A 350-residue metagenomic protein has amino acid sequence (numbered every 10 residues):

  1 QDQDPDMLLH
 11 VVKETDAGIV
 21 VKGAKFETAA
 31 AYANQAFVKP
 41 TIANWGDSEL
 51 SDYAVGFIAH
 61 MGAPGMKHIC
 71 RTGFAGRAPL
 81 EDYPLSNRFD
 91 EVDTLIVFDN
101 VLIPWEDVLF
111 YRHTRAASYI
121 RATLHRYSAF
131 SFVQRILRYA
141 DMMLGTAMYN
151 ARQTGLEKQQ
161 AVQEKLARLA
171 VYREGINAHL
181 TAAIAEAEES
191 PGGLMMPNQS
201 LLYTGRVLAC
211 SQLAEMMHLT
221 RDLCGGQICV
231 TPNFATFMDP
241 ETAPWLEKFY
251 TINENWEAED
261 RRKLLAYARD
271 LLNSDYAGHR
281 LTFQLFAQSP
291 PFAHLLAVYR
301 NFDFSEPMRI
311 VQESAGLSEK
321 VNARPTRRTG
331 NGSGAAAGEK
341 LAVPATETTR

Functional and structural regions predicted by a protein language model:
Q1-K22: Gly/Pro-rich turn-and-neighbor structural signature
M7, T15-A17, Y32-N34, S51-A54 (+1 more regions): Short coil/turn connectors at secondary-structure junctions
L9-H10, E27, L85-F89: Short Gly/Pro-enriched turn/cap motifs at secondary-structure boundaries
G18, Q35-F37, G56-I58, L95-N100: Conserved hydrophobic/aromatic beta-strand scaffold that supports enzyme active sites
A24, T28-A78: A short core secondary-structure module
P79-R173: Glycine-rich beta->alpha junctions and the first turn(s) of the following alpha-helix
Y139-E215: Long, well-ordered mid-to-C-terminal structural blocks that present hydrophobic/aromatic surfaces
S200-P344: Alpha-helix capping/hinge segments and adjacent helical runs
